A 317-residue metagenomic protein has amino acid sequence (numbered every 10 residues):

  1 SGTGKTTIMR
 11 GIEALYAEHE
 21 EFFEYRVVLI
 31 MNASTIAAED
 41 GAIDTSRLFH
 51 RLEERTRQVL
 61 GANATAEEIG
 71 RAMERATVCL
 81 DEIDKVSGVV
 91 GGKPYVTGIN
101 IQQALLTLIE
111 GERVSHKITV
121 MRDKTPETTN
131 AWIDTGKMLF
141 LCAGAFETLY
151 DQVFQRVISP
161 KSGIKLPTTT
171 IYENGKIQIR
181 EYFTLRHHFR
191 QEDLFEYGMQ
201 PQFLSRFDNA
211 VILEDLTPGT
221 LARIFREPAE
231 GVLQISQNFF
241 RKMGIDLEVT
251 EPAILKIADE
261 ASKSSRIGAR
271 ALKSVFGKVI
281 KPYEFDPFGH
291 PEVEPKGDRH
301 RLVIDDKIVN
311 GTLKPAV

Functional and structural regions predicted by a protein language model:
S1-E214, A222, Q234, N238 (+2 more regions): Conserved ASCE/P-loop NTPase catalytic core
T3, L194, K256-G268: A short helix-loop-helix "switch/interaction" segment in the helical subdomain of ASCE P-loop NTPases
A64-R71, G92-K93, R241-V249, K263-A271: Short acidic, glycine/proline-enriched loop segments that cap or flank alpha-helices
D81, V86, R241, I245-K263: Short conserved motifs of the RecA-like P-loop NTPase core
L106, P218, A222-R226, L233 (+2 more regions): An amphipathic alpha-helix signature
A145-E147, P218, I254, V309: Short, glycine-/Ser/Thr-/acidic-enriched flexible segments
Y172-E173, L221-G231, I245-D246, T250: Conserved small helical "lid"/interfacial subdomain of P-loop NTPases
T250-L255, K273-A316: Conserved C-terminal helix/linker of AAA+ ATPases
